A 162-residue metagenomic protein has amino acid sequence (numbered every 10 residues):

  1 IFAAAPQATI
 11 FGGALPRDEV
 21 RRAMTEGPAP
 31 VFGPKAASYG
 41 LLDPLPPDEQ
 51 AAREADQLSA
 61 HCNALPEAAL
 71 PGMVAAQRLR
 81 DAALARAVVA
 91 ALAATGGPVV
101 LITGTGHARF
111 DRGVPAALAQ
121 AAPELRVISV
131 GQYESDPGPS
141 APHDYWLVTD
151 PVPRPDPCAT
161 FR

Functional and structural regions predicted by a protein language model:
I1-A91: A substrate-binding/cap region within the structured catalytic cores of diverse enzymes
T9-A14, L101-I102, S129: A structural signal for short, well-ordered beta-strand segments and their strand-loop junctions that often border
A68-G72, G96-L101: Short, local alpha-helical segments
L79, A83-A94, V100, G106-R162: C-terminal regions of proteins
